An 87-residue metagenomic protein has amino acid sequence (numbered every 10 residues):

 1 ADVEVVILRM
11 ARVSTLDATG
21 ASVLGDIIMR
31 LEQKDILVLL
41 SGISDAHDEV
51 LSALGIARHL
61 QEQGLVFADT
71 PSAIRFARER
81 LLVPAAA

Functional and structural regions predicted by a protein language model:
A1-A87: Structured cytosolic domains appended to multi-pass membrane proteins
